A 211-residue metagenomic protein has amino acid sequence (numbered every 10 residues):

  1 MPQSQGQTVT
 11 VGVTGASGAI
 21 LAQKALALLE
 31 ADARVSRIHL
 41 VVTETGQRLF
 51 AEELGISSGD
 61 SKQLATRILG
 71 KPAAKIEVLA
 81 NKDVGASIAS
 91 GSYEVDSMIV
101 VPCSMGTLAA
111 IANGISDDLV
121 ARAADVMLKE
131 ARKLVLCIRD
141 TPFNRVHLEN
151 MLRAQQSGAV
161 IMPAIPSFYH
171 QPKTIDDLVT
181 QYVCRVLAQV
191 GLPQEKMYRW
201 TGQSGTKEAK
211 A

Functional and structural regions predicted by a protein language model:
M1-L134, P142-A211: A cross-family phosphate/adenosyl-ligand binding-site feature
I138: Active-site-proximal alpha-helical scaffold in enzymes
